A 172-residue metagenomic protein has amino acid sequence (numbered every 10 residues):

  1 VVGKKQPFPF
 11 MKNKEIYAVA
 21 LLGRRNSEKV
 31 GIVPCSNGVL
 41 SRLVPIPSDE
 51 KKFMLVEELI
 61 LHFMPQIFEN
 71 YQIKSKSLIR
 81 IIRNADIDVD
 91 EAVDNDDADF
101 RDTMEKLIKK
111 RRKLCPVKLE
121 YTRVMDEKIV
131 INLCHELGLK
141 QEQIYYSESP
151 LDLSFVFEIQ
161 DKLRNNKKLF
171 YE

Functional and structural regions predicted by a protein language model:
V1-E172: N-terminal localization/anchoring segments of enzymes in phospholipid and broader phosphate metabolism
